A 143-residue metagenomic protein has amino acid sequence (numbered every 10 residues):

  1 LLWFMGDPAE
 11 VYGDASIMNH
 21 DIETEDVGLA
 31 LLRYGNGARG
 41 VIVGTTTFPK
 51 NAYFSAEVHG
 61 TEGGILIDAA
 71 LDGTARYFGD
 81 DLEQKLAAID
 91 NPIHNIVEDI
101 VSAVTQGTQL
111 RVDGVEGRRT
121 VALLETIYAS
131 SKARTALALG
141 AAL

Functional and structural regions predicted by a protein language model:
L1, A75, I93-E98, V121-L124: A general structural signal for well-ordered alpha-helical segments in protein cores
L2-D72, I96-Q106, L143: Contiguous beta-strand/loop segments that form the cofactor/metal-binding neighborhood of enzyme cores
L32-N36, Y77-L82: Short acidic, glycine-rich loop/turn motifs
G35, S102-L143: C-terminal helix-rich "cap/oligomerization" subdomain common to oxidoreductases
R39, G64, L82-Q84, Q109 (+1 more regions): Short, mixed charged/polar active-site loops that provide acid/base catalysis or chelate metal/phosphate cofactors
I42, I67-D68, K85-L86, V112 (+1 more regions): Short capping micro-motif at the N-terminus of alpha-helices
P49, A87-E98, V112: Active-site loop of classical SDR/Rossmann-like NAD(P)-dependent oxidoreductases, centered on the catalytic Tyr-X3-Lys
F78-L86, S102-T108: Short, local alpha-helical segments
